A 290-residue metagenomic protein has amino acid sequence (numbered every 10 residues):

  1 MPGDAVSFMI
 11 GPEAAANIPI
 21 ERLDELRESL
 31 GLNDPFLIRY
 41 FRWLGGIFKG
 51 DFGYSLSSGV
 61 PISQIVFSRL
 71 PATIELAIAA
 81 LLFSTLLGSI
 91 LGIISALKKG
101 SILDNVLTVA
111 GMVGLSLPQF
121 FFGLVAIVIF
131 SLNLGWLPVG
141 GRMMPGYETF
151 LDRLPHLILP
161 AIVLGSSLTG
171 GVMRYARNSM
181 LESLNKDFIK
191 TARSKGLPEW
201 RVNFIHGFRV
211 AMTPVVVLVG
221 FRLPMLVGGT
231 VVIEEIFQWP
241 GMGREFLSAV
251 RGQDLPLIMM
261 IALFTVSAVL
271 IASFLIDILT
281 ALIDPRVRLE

Functional and structural regions predicted by a protein language model:
M1-G3, L30-G31, R42-G45, V109-G140 (+2 more regions): Membrane-water interface segments at the C-terminal ends of transmembrane alpha-helices in multi-pass inner-membrane
M1-I38, L134-R153: Hydrophobic alpha-helical transmembrane segments of membrane transport/permease proteins and related membrane-embedded
F8, F120, V128, W136 (+2 more regions): Membrane-embedded alpha-helical segments of multi-pass transporters/permeases
N17-K49, I158, Q238-A249: Short hydrophobic, aromatic-rich alpha-helical segments embedded in or entering the lipid bilayer of multi-pass
L32-S89: An internal, D/E-rich "acidic patch" concept
V66, L70-D104, L132, M144-E290: Alpha-helical transmembrane segments of integral membrane proteins, especially multi-pass inner/plasma-membrane
